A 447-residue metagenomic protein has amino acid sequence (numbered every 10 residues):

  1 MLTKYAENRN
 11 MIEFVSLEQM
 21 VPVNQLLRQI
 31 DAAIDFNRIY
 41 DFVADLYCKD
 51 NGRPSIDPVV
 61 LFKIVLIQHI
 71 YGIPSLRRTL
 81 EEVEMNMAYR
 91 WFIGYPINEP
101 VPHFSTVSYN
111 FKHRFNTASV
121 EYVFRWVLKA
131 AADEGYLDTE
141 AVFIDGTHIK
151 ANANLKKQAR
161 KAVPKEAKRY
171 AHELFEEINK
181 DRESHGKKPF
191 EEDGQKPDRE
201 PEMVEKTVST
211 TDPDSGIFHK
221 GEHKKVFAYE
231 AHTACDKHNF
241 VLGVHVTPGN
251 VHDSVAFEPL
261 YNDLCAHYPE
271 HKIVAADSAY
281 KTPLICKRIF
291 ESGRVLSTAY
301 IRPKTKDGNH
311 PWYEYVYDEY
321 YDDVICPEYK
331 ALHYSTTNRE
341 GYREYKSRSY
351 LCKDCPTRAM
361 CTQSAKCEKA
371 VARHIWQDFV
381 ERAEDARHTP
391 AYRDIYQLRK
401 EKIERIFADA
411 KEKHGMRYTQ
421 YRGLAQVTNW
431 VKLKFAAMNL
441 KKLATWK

Functional and structural regions predicted by a protein language model:
M1-R28: Hydrophobic alpha-helical membrane-insertion signals
T3-K4, G72-M85, Y95-K447: Anion-binding and metal-coordination hotspots
N10, V23, F36, D57 (+2 more regions): Generic alpha-helical segment signature
S16, I34-R38, P311, H333: Short, solvent-exposed coil/turn linker segments
V23-L66, Y71-G72, I375, F379: Basic, short loop/linker segments at the boundary and entry of helix-turn-helix/winged-helix-like folds
Y89-I93: Short amphipathic alpha-helical interface patches used for protein-protein assembly/oligomerization
